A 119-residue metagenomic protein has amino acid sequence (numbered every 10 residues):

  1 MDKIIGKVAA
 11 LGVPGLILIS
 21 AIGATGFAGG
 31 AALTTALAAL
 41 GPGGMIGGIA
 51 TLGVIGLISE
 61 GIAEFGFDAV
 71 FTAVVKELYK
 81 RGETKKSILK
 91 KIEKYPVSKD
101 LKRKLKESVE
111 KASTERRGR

Functional and structural regions predicted by a protein language model:
I4-F71: Small-residue-rich hydrophobic membrane-insertion segments
A63-R119: Amphipathic, membrane-inserting segments
